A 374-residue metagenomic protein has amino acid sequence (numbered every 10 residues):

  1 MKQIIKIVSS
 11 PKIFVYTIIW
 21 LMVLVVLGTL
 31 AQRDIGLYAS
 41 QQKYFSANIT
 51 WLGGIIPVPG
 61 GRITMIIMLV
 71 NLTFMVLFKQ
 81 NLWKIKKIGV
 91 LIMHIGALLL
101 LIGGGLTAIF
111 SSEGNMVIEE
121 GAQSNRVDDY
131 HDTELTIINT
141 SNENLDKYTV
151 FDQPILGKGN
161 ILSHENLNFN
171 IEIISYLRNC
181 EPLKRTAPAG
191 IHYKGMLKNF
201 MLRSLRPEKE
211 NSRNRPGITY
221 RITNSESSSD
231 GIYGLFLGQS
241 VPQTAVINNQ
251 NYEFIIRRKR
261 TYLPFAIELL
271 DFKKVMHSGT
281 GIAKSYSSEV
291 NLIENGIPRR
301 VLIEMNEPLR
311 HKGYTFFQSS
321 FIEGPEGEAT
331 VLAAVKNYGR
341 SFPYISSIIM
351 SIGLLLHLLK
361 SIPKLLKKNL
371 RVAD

Functional and structural regions predicted by a protein language model:
M1-P11, W51-I56, W83: Short, Lys/Arg-rich N-terminal segment immediately upstream of the first membrane anchor
K2-W20, G89-A97: Alpha-helical transmembrane segments and their helix-start/interface "positive-inside/aromatic belt" motifs in integral
K6-F14, I35-A47, S285-I303: Hydrophobic alpha-helical transmembrane segments
V15-F78: Membrane-embedded alpha-helical segments of integral membrane proteins
I56-E143, V331, V335-K367: Internal alpha-helical transmembrane segments
G114-N337: Soluble non-transmembrane domains of integral membrane proteins
K367-D374: Cytoplasmic C-terminal tails of single-pass
